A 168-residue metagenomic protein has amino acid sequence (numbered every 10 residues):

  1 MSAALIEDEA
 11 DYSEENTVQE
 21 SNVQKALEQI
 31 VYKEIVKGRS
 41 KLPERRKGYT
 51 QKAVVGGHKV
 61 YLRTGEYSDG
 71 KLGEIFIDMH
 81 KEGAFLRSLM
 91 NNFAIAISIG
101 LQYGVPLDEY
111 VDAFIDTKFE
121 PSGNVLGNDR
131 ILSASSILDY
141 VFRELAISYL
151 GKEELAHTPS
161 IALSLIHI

Functional and structural regions predicted by a protein language model:
M1-P43, L126-A162: Phosphate/diphosphate-binding loops
E9-L89, F93-Q102: Non-catalytic terminal/interface segments that mediate subunit docking, oligomerization, and allosteric communication
K71-E74, H80-L163: Phosphate-backbone binding interfaces of nucleic-acid-interacting proteins
I166-I168: Conserved small/polar residues in nucleotide/adenosyl-binding loops
